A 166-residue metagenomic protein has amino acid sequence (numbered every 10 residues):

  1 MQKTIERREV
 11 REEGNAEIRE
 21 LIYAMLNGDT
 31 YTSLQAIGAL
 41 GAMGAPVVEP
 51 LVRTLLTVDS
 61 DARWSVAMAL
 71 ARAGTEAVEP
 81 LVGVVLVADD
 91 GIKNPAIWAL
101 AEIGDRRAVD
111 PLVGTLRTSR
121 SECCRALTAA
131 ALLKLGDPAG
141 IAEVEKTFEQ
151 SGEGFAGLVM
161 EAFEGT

Functional and structural regions predicted by a protein language model:
M1-E13, Y23, T30-A45, R53-L56 (+7 more regions): Structural detector for internal amphipathic alpha-helices that build alpha-solenoid repeat scaffolds
R19-M25: Short terminal alpha-helical segments
